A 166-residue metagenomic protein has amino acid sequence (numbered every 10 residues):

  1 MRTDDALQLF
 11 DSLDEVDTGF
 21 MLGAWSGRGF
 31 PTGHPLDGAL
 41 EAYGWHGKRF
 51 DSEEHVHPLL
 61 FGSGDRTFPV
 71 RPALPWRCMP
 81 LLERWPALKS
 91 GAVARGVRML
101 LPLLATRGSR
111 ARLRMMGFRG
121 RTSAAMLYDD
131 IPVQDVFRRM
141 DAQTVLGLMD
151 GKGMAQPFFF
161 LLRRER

Functional and structural regions predicted by a protein language model:
M1-R166: Soluble ligand-binding/transfer domains with enclosed cavities or grooves
